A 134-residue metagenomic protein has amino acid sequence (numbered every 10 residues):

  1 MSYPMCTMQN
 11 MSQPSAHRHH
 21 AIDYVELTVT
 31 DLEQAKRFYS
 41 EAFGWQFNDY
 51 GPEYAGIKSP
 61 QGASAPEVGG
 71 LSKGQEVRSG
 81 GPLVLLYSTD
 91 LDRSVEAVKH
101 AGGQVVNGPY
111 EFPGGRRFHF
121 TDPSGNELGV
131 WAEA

Functional and structural regions predicted by a protein language model:
S2-K36, S64-A65, P82-V84, E133-A134: N-terminal beta-strand motif that seeds the catalytic metal site of vicinal oxygen chelate
N10-M11, G51, A97: Residue-level hotspots at or immediately adjacent to binding/recognition sites across diverse folds
I22-T30, G74-K99, R116-T121: Vicinal oxygen chelate
A35-Y39, V98, G125: Conserved active-site tyrosine of GNAT-family acetyltransferases
G44-Y50, Q104-P109: Short secondary-structure junctions
W45-G80, E127-A132: Conserved short beta-strand elements that form part of the metal-binding/catalytic scaffold of enzyme active sites
G108, F112-R117: Short, compact, well-ordered microdomains
